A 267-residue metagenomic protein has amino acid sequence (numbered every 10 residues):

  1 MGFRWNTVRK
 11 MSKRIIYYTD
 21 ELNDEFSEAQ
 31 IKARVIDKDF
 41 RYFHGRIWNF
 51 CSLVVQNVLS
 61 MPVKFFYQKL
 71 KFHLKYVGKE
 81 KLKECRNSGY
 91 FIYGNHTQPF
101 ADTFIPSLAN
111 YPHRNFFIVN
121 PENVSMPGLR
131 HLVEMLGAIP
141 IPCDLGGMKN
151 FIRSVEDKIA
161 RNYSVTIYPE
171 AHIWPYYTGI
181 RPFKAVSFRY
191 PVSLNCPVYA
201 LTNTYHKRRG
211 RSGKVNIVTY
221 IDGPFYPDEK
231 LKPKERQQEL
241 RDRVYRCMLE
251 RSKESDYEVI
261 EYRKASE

Functional and structural regions predicted by a protein language model:
G2-F91, A101-I105, R130, M135 (+3 more regions): Membrane-anchoring hydrophobic helices of lipid-metabolizing enzymes
G2-V35, I152-E267: Non-catalytic C-terminal accessory region of glycerolipid acyltransferases and related lyso-lipid remodeling enzymes
V55-V58, G146-G147, R236, L240: Soluble or luminal CAZymes and related metallo-dependent hydrolases
F72, D144-K149, I180-R181: A conditional alpha-helix N-cap/helix-loop micro-motif detector
Y76-K79, M126, K149-I152: Structural motif corresponding to alpha-helix initiation and N-cap regions
E80, G146, T204: Residue-level "edge-of-site" marker
C85-L145: Catalytic core of membrane glycerolipid acyltransferases/transacylases, capturing the structured, soluble-facing
